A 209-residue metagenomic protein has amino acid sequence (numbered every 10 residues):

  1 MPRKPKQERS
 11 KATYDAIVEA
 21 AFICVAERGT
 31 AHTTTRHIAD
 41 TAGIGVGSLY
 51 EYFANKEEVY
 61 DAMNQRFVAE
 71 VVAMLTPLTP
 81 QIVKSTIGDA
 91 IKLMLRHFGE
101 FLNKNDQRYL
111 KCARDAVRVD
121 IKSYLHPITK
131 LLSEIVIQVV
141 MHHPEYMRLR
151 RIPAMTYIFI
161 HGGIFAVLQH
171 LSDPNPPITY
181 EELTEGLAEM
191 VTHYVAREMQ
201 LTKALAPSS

Functional and structural regions predicted by a protein language model:
M1-A12, M199-S209: N-terminal intrinsically disordered/low-complexity leader segments
A12, A16, C24-E58, A62: Helix-turn-helix
I17-V25, V71, F98, G163: Short hydrophobic clusters on alpha-helical segments that form packing/core surfaces in small helical domains
H32, V46-S48, E57, V72 (+3 more regions): Membrane-embedded alpha-helical bundles of multi-pass transporters/translocases, especially carrier/permease families
Y60-F67, C112, I128: Alpha-helical DNA-contacting segments of helix-turn-helix folds
A69-T76, D89-R96, E100-K104, V119-E145 (+3 more regions): Amphipathic alpha-helical packing segments from all-alpha helical-bundle domains
T76-Q81, K111-D120: Short linear capping/connector segments at secondary-structure termini
L110-R114, K122, H142-M190, L201-A206: Hydrophobic/aromatic-rich alpha-helical bundle segments in the mid-to-C-terminal region
